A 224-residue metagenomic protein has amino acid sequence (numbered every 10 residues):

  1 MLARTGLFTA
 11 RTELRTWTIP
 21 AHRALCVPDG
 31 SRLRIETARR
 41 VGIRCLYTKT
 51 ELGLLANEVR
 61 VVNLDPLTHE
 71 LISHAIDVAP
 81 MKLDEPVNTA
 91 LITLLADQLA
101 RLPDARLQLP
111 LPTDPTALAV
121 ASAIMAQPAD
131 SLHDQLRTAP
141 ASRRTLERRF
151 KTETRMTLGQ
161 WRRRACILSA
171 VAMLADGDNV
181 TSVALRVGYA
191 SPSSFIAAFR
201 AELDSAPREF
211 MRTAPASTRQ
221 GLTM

Functional and structural regions predicted by a protein language model:
M1-V61: N-terminal regulatory/effector-sensing and dimerization cores that precede helix-turn-helix DNA-binding domains
R4, I76, M125, V171-A175: Short, locally clustered residues in the helix-turn-helix/winged-helix DNA-binding domain
H22, L146, F150, S194-F195 (+1 more regions): Short hydrophobic/aromatic patch on the recognition helix
P28, T157-L158, P207: Proline-centered helix-kink/hinge sites
G53-Q127: Amphipathic alpha-helical segments enriched in hydrophobic/aromatic residues interleaved with Lys/Arg
P110-Q160, D176-V187: DNA-binding recognition helix and immediately preceding turn/loop of helix-turn-helix/winged-helix domains
T152-I196, R212-M224: Terminal helix-turn-helix DNA-binding modules in bacterial transcription factors
A198-E202, A206: C-terminal structural segments of small proteins and small subunits
